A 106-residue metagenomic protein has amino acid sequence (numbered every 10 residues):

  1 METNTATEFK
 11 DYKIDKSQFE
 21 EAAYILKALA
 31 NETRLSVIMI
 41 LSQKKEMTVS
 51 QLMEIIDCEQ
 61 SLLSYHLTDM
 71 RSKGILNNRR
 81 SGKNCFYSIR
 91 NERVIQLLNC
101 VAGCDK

Functional and structural regions predicted by a protein language model:
Q18-A22, L26, Q43, F86-K106: Conserved segment of winged-helix/HTH DNA-binding domains
E32, K44-T48: Short capping segments at the starts of secondary-structure elements
L35-M39: Pre-recognition alpha-helix immediately N-terminal to the DNA-recognition helix within helix-turn-helix or winged-helix
Q51-M53: A short acidic, leucine-rich amphipathic alpha-helix
S61: Key DNA-contact positions within bacterial/archaeal DNA-binding proteins
L67-T68: Short, hydrophobic-biased segments on the C-terminal half of alpha helices that form "recognition helices"
R71-S81: Beta-hairpin "wing" of winged helix-turn-helix
